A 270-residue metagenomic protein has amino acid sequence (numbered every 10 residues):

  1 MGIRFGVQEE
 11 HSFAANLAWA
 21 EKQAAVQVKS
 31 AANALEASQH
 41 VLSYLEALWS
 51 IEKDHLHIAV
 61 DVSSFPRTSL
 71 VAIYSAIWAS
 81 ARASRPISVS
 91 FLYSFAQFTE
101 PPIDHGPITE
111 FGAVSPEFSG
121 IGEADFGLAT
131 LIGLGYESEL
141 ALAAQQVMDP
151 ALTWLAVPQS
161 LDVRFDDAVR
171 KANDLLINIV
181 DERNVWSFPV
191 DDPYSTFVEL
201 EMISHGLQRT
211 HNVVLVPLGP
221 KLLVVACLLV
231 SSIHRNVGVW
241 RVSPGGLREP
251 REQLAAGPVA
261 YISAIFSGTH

Functional and structural regions predicted by a protein language model:
M1-A47: An N-terminal, globular interaction/scaffold subdomain
M1-Q8, S90-Y93, L152-V163, R241: Short internal beta-strands
G6-E10, A34-Q39, D61-A72, F95-T99 (+4 more regions): Gly/Ser/Thr-rich loops at beta-strand to alpha-helix junctions that form or flank small-molecule/cofactor-binding
L45-W49, D192-H211, L223-S231: A short, acidic, amphipathic alpha-helical segment used as a generic capping/interface helix at domain edges
F65-L70, R85-P116: Active-site histidine-anchored catalytic micro-motif
R85-P102, R235-S267: Short, flexible loop segments at boundaries between secondary-structure elements
H105-D125, L134-L142: Active-site glycine-rich loop that binds ribose-phosphate moieties when present
L134-I203: Redox- and metal-dependent alpha/beta enzyme cores, enriched for Fe-S-associated oxidoreductases and cofactor-handling
